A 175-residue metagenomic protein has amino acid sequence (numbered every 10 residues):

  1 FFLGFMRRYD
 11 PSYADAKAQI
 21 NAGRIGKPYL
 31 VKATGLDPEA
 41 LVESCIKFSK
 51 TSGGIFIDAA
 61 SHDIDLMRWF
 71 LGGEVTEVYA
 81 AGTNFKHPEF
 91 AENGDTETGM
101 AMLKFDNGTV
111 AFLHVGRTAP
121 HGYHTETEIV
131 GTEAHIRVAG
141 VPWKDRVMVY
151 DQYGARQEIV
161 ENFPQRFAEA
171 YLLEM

Functional and structural regions predicted by a protein language model:
F1-G4, F112-H114: Short catalytic-loop micro-motif centered on adjacent basic/acidic residues
F2, R7-E92: Predominantly a Rossmann-like dinucleotide-binding segment in NAD(P)-dependent oxidoreductases
Y9, A168-Y171: Generic alpha-helical segment signature
D65-K144, A170-M175: Contiguous beta-strand/loop segments that form the cofactor/metal-binding neighborhood of enzyme cores
T127, K144-A155: Short polybasic amphipathic segments
Q157-F167: C-terminal "lid/loop" region of Rossmann-like NAD(P)-dependent oxidoreductases
